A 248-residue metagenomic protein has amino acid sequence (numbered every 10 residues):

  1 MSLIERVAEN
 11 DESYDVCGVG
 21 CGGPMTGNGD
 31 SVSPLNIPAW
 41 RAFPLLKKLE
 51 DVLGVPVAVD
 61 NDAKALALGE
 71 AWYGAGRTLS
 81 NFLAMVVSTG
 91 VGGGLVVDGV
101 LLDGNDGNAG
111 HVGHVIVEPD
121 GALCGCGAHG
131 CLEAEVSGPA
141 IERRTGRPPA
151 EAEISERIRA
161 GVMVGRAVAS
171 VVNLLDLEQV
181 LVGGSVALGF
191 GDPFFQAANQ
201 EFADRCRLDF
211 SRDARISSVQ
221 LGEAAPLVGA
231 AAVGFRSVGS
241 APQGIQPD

Functional and structural regions predicted by a protein language model:
M1-V16, T26-G29, K47-V57, G69-L79 (+2 more regions): ATP-binding/phosphotransfer module of carbohydrate and carboxylate kinases, centering on a glycine-rich
P24, V91-V96: Short beta-strand scaffold segments in enzyme catalytic cores
S31-P38: Short glycine-enriched, charge-decorated loop/helix-capping segments at active-site entrances that position
V59-A63, A67: Short loop/edge segments at beta-strand edges and connector loops that shape dinucleotide/nucleotide cofactor-binding
D62, S88, A230: Active-site glycine-centered loops adjacent to acidic/histidine catalytic or metal-binding residues that shape
F82-M85: Two-metal-ion RNase H-like nuclease active-site motif
N108-V117: Short, intrinsically disordered, charge-biased short linear motifs at domain edges
